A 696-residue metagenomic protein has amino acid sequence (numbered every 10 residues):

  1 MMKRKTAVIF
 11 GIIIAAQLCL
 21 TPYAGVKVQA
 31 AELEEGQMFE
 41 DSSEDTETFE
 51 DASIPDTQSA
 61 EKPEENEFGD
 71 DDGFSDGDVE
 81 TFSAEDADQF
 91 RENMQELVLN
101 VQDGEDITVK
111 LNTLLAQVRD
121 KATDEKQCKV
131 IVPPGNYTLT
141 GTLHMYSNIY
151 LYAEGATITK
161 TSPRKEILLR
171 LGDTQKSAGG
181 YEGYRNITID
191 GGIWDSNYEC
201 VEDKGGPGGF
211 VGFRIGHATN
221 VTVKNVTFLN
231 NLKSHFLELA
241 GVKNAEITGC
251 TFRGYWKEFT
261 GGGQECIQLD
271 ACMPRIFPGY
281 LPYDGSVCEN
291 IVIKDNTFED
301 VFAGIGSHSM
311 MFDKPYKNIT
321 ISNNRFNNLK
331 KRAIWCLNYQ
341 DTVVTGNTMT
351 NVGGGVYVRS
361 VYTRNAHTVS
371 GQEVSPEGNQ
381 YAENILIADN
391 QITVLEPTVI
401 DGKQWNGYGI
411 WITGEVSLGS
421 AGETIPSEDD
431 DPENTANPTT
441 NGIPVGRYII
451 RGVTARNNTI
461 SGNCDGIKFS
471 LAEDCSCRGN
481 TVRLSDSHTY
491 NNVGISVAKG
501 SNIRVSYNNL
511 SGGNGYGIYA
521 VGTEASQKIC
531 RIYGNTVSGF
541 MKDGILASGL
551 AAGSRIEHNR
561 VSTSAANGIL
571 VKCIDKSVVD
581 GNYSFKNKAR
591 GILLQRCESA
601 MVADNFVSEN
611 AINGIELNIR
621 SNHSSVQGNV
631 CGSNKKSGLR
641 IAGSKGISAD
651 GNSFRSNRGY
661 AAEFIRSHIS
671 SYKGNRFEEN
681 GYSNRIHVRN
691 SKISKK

Functional and structural regions predicted by a protein language model:
C19-E35: Sec-dependent signal peptide cleavage junction
D70-T113: Right-handed parallel beta-helix/beta-solenoid
E105-N112, E125-E166, G172-D173, W194 (+2 more regions): N-terminal extracellular ligand-recognition/capping segment immediately after the signal peptide
L111-A122, T138-S147, A178-G179, F236-E238 (+2 more regions): Short, T/G/N/S-enriched strand-turn elements that build extracellular solenoid repeat scaffolds
T138-T142, K160-E166, Y198-K204, V211 (+18 more regions): Short glycine/acidic-rich loop motifs that flank beta-strands on beta-rich extracellular proteins
Y146-I149, A153, Y184, I189 (+49 more regions): Parallel beta-helix/beta-solenoid
Y181-N328, A333: Right-handed parallel beta-helix
